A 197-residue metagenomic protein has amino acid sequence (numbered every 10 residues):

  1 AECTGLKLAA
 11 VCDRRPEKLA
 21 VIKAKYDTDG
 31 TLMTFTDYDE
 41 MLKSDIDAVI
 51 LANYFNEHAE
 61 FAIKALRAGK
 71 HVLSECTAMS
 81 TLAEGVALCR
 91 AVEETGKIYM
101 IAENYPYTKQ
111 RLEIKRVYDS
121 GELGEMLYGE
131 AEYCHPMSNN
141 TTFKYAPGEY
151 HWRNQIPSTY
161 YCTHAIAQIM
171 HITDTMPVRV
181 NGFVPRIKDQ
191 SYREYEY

Functional and structural regions predicted by a protein language model:
A1-D29: N-terminal Rossmann-like dinucleotide-binding module
A10, A48, Y128: Short, Asp-centered acidic motifs that coordinate Mg2+ and/or phosphate in catalytic or ligand-binding sites
V21, E40, A48, E60 (+3 more regions): Alpha-helical elements of Rossmann-like donor-binding domains used by nucleotide-donor carbohydrate transfer enzymes
T31-S44: Short acidic low-complexity segments
T36, S74, E103, N181-V184: Short loop/edge segments at beta-strand edges and connector loops that shape dinucleotide/nucleotide cofactor-binding
I46-A48, Y54-F55, A59-P106, G121: Beta-strand-loop-alpha-helix segment that lines the small-molecule cofactor/substrate pocket of alpha/beta enzymes
A52-N53, Y133: Glycine-rich, N-terminal phosphate-binding loop of Rossmann-like dinucleotide-binding domains
Y105-R193: Predominantly a Rossmann-like dinucleotide-binding segment in NAD(P)-dependent oxidoreductases
